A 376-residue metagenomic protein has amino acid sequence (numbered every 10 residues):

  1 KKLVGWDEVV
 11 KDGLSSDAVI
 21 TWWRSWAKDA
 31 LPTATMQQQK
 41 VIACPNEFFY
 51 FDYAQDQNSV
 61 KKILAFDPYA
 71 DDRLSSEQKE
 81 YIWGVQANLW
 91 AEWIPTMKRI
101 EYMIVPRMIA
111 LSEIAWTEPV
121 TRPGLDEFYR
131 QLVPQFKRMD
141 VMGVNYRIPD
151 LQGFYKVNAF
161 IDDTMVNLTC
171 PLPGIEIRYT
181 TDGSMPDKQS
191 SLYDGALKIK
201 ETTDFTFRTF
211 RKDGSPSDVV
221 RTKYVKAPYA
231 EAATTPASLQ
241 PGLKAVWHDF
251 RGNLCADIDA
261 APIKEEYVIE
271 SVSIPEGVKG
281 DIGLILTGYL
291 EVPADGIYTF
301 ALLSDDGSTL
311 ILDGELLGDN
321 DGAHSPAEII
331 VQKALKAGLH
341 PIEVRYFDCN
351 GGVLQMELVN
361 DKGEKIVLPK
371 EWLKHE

Functional and structural regions predicted by a protein language model:
K1-I177: Substrate-binding groove of N-acetylhexosamine-processing glycoside hydrolases
S15-D17, Q38, E80-G84, D163 (+8 more regions): Active-site lining segments that contact anionic ligands and/or coordinate catalytic metals
L89, R211, V292, S304 (+1 more regions): Short beta-strand segments enriched in hydrophobic/aromatic residues within well-folded beta-rich domains
Y129-V246, R251-G288, I297, L303 (+3 more regions): Short, compositionally stereotyped local motifs that mark structural "simplifiers"
E201-T203, A294-L302, K336-L339, N350: Short tyrosine-centred short linear motifs in exposed loops/low-complexity segments
K279-D281, E291-A294, A334-A337: Extracellular/lumenal carbohydrate-interaction signature centered on repeated Trp-anchored short motifs
E343-G352, L358: Short beta-strand-plus-loop segments that form exposed binding edges in beta-rich domains
V359-E364: Short edge-strand/loop segments of extracellular domains
